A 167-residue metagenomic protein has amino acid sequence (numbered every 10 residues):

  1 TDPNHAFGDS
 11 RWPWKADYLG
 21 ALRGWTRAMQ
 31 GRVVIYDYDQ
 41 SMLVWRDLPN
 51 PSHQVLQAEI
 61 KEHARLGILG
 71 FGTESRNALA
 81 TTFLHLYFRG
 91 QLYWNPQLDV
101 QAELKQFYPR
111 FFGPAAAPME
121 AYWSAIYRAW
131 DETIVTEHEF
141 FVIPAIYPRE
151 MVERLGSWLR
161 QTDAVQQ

Functional and structural regions predicted by a protein language model:
T1-K105, R110, R149-G156, R160 (+1 more regions): Catalytic-core regions of glycoside hydrolase
N95-H138: Charged, amphipathic alpha-helical linkers/stalks
E132-W158: Glycine-rich phosphate/pyrophosphate-binding loop and adjacent beta-alpha nucleotide/cofactor-binding cores
